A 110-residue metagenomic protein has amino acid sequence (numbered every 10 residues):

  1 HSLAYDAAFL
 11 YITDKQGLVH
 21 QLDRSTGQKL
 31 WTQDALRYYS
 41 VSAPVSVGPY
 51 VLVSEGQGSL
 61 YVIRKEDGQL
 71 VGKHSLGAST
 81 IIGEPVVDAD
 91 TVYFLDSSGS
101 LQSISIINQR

Functional and structural regions predicted by a protein language model:
H1-V19, Q33, R37-Y61, T80-I106: Repeat-blade elements of multi-bladed beta-propeller folds
A8, R24-S25: Intrinsically disordered, low-complexity regions enriched in Ser/Pro/Gly/Gln/His and often acidic
H20, G27: Histidine/lysine/aspartate-rich catalytic loop segments that bind and position anionic ligands
Q28-A35, Q69-G77, I107-R110: Aromatic (tryptophan-biased) beta-strands that constitute blades/sheets of beta-rich domains
